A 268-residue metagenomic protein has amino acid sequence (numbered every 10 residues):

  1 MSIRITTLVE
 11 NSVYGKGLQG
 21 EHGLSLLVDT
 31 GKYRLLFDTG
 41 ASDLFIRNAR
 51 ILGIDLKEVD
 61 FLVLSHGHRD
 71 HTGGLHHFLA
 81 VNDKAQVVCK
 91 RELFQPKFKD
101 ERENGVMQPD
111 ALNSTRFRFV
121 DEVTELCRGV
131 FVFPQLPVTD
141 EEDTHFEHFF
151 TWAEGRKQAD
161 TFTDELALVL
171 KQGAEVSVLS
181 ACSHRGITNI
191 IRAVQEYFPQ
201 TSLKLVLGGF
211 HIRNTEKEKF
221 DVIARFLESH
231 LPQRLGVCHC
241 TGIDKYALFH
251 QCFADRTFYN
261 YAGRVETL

Functional and structural regions predicted by a protein language model:
M1-K16, E147-A159, G208-I212: Glycine-rich phosphate-binding "P-loop"
I3-L52, T161, E165-S180: Conserved beta-strand hairpin/beta-sheet module of binuclear metal-dependent hydrolase folds, prominently
I3-T6, R34-L35, A85-Q86, G129-F131 (+4 more regions): Structural motif
E10-S12, T39-S42, G67, E92-L93 (+5 more regions): Active-site metal-binding loops of divalent metal-dependent hydrolases
L44-F94, E196-L205, L231: Active-site metal-binding motif and surrounding structural segment of the metallo-beta-lactamase
I46-I51, D143-T144, T188-R192: A short, polar/proline- and glycine-enriched secondary-structure boundary/capping micro-motif
H68-H71, A159-S177, C182-A262: Cap/insert and terminal regions of metallo-dependent hydrolase folds
E92-L166, F258-L268: Metallo-beta-lactamase
